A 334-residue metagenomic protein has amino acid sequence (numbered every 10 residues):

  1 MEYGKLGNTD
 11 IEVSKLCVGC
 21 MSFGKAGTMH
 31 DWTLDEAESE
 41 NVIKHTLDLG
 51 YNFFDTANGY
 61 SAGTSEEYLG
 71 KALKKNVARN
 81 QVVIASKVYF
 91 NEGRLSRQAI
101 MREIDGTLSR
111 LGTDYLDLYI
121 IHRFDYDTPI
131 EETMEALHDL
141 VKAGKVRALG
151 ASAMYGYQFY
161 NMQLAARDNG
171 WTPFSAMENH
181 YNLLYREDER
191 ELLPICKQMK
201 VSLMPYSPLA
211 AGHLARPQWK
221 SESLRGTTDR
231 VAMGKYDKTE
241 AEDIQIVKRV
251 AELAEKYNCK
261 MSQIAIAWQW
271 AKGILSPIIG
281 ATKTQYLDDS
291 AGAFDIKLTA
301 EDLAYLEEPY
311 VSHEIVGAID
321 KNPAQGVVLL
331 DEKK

Functional and structural regions predicted by a protein language model:
M1, Q198, E222-E252, K256 (+2 more regions): Terminal-tail/helix-coil boundary detector
M1-V82, K142, K333-K334: N-terminal binding-site loop/beta-alpha segment at the start of enzyme catalytic domains that lines or forms
L6, V18, S39, F54 (+13 more regions): Conserved, mostly hydrophobic/aromatic
C17-G19, A57, A85-K87, Y119-H122 (+5 more regions): A cross-family glycoside hydrolase active-site/sugar-binding cleft signature
S22, N58-Y60, V88-E92, H122-D125 (+5 more regions): Active-site-proximal loop/turn and secondary-structure-junction residues that shape catalytic pockets, frequently
A26, N91-E187, E191, Q198 (+1 more regions): Glycine/proline-rich, positively charged, aromatic-decorated active-site loop/lid region on the catalytic face
I43, E66, G70, I104-L108 (+7 more regions): Generic structural signal for well-ordered alpha-helices, preferentially at hydrophobic/aromatic core positions
D188-R225, K260: Aromatic-lined glycan-binding groove of carbohydrate-active enzymes
